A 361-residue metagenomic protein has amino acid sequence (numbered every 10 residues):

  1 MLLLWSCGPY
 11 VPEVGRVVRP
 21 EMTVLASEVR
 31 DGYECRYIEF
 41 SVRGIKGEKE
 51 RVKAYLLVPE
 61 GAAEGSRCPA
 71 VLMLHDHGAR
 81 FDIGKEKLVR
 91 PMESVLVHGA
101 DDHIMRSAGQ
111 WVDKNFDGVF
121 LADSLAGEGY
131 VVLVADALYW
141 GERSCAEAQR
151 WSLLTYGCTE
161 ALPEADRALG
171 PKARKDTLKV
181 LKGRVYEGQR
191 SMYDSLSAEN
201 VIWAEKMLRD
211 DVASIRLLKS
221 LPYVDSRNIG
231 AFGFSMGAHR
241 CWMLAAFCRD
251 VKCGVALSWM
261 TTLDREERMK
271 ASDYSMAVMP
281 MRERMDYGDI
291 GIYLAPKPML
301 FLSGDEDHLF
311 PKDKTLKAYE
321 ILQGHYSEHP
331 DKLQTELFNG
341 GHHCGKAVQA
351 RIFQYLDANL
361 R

Functional and structural regions predicted by a protein language model:
L2-P9: Bacterial Sec-dependent signal peptides at the C-terminal "C-region" and cleavage site
V18-S66: N-terminal cap/lid segment of alpha/beta-hydrolase-fold proteins
A54, S66-G78: Short beta-strand element of the alpha/beta-hydrolase
H77-R209, K219, E266-R268: Cap/lid segment of the alpha/beta-hydrolase catalytic domain
W203-E283: Primarily recognizes the serine-hydrolase "nucleophile elbow" in alpha/beta-hydrolase and SGNH/GDSL folds
C253, L263-S327: The feature captures the conserved acid-bearing segment of alpha/beta-hydrolase catalytic domains
Y326-R361: C-terminal catalytic histidine-bearing segment of alpha/beta-hydrolase fold enzymes
